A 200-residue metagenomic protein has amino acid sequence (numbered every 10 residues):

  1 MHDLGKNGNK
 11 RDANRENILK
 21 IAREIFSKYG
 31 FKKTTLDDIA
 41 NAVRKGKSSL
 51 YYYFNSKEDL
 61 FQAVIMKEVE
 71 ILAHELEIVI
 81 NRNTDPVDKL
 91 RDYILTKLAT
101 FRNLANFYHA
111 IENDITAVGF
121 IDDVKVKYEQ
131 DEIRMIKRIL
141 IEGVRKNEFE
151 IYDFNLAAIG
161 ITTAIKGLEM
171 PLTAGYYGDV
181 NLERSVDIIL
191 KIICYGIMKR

Functional and structural regions predicted by a protein language model:
M1-A13: N-terminal intrinsically disordered/low-complexity leader segments
M1-H2, A99, R134-K146, T163-A164 (+1 more regions): C-terminal peripheral helix-coil segments that are non-catalytic and often amphipathic
R11, L19, F61, I65 (+3 more regions): Amphipathic, non-transmembrane alpha-helical scaffold segments
N14, K57, E68-L72, Y93-K97 (+4 more regions): Hydrophobic/aromatic residues within well-ordered alpha-helical segments
N17, I21, I25-D59, A63: Helix-turn-helix
A63, K67, H74-N103, A157-I161: Hydrophobic alpha-helical connector segments
V87-R91, V126-E129, V144-T162, V180-R184: All-alpha amphipathic helical-bundle segments outside canonical DNA-binding/catalytic cores that form hydrophobic
L98-R138, R145-K146: Short secondary-structure transition hinges
